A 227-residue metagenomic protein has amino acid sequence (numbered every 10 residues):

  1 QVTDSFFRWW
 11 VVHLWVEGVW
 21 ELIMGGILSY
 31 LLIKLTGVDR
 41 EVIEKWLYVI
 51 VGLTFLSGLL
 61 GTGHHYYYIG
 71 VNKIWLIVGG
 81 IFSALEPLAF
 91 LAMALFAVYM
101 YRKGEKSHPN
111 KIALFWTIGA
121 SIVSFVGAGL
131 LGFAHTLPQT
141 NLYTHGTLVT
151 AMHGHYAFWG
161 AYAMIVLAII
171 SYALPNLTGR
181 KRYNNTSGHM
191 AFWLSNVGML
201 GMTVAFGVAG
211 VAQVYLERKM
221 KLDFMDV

Functional and structural regions predicted by a protein language model:
Q1, V12-L35, K45-H65, G79-Y101 (+3 more regions): Hydrophobic cores of alpha-helical transmembrane segments in multi-pass integral membrane proteins
V2-V11, Y143-L148: Juxtamembrane membrane-water interface segments that cap and precede transmembrane helices
V11, E41, E105-L114: Histidine/acidic residue-rich metal-binding segments in metalloenzymes
T36-E41, K106, T178-R182: Structural helix-adjacent loops and short alpha-helical linkers that scaffold large soluble proteins
H65-W75: Membrane-interface helix caps and helix-loop-helix hairpins in membrane proteins
Y68, K103-K106: Short, flexible helix-adjacent loops and helix caps
